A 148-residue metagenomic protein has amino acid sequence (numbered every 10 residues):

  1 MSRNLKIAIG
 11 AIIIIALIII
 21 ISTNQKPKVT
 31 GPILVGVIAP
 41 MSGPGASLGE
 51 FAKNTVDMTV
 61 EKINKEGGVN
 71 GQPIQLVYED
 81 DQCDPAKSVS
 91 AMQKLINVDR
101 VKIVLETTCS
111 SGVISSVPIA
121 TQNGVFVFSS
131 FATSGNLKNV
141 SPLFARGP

Functional and structural regions predicted by a protein language model:
M1-L34: Short, low-complexity disordered leader/linker segments with a strong preference for bacterial N-terminal type II
G36-T55, E79-A86, T108: Extracytoplasmic "Venus flytrap"
A39-G45, T59-V60, N64-G67, I96-D99 (+1 more regions): Sec/Tat-exported extracytoplasmic proteins
G43-A52, I63, A91, P118 (+1 more regions): Mature, Sec-exported extracytoplasmic domains of Gram-positive
K53-L76: Signal peptide-proximal N-terminal region of secreted/periplasmic/extracellular or secretory-lumen proteins
V69-Q82, V140-F144: Short beta-strand elements in bilobed, periplasmic/extracellular small-molecule ligand-binding domains
V77-Y78, Q82-K102: Short, well-structured alpha-helical segments in soluble
R100-P148: Extracytoplasmic ligand/sensor domains, especially the bilobed periplasmic-binding protein
